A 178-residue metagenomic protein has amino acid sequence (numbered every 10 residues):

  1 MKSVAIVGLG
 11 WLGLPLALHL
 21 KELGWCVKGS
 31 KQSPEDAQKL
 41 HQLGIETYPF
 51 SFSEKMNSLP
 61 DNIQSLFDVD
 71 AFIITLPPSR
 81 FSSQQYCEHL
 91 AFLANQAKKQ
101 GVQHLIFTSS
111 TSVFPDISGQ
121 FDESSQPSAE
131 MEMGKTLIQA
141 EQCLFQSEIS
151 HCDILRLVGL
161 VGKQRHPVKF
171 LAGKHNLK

Functional and structural regions predicted by a protein language model:
V4-G8: Conserved N-terminal Rossmann-fold NAD(P)-binding element of oxidoreductases
G13-L14: N-terminal Rossmann-fold NAD(P) dinucleotide-binding loop
Y48-V69: Conserved Rossmann-fold cofactor-binding substructure of NAD(P)-dependent oxidoreductases
F67-I106, Q139: NAD(P)-cofactor binding segment of oxidoreductase domains
Q84-C87, D122-Q142: Short-chain dehydrogenase/reductase
F92-E130: Conserved Rossmann-fold NAD(P)-dependent oxidoreductase catalytic core, especially the SDR/UDP-sugar
Q142-K163: Conserved beta-loop-beta element that borders a ligand/cofactor-binding pocket
K169-K178: A conserved pocket-lining segment of Rossmann-fold NAD(P)-dependent short-chain dehydrogenase/reductase
